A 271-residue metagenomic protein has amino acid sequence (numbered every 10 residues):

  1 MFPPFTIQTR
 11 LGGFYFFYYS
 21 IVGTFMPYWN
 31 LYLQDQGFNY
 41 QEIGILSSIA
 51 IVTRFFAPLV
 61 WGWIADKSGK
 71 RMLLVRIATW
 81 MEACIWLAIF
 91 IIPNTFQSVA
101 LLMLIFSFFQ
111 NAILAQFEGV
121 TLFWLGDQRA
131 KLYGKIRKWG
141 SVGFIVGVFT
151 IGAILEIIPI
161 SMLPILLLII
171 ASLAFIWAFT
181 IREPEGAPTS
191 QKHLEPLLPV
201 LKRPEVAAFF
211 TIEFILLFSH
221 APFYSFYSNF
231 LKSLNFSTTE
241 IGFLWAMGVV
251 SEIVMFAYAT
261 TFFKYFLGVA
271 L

Functional and structural regions predicted by a protein language model:
M1-F5, F179-I215: Juxtamembrane intracellular "pre-TM" segments in multi-pass secondary transporters
F2-F55, E205-L244: Helix-loop boundary and gating motifs at the non-cytosolic
P4-Q8, F90-M103: Helix-loop junctions at membrane interfaces in 12-TM secondary transporters
I51-L59, F144-I145, F149, V249-A257: Residue-level signature of mid-helix packing/kink "hotspots" within the transmembrane helices of 12-pass Major
F56-K70, L155-E156, V254-L267: Helix-to-loop junctions at the C-terminal end of transmembrane segments in multipass secondary transporters
L73-A88, L168, A270-L271: Structural signature of the two symmetry-related core transmembrane helices
M103-W139: Cytoplasmic helix-loop-helix junction between adjacent transmembrane helices in 12-TM secondary transporters
M162-F179: Symmetry-related core transmembrane helices of the 12-TM Major Facilitator Superfamily/SLC fold
